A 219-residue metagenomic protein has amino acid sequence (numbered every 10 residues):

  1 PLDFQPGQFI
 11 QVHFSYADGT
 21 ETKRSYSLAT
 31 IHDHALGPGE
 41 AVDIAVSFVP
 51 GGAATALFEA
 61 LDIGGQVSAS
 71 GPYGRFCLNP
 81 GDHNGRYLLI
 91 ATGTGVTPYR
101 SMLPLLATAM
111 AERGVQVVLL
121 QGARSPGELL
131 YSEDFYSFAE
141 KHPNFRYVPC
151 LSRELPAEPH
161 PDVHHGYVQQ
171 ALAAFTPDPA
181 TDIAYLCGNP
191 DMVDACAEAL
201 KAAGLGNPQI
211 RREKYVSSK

Functional and structural regions predicted by a protein language model:
P1-G65, S152-R153: Ferredoxin-reductase
G7, G95, N189: Short, conserved phosphate/pyrophosphate- and ester-handling motifs at nucleotide-, phospho-/glycolipid
P72-D82: A short, basic/flexible loop-to-alpha-helix module at the beginning of a structural domain
P80-G85, D178-T181: Short helix-loop-beta connector
R86-I90, Y185: Conserved beta-strand elements of the Class I
P98-M110: Histidine-anchored nucleotide/phosphate-binding helix
V117-K219: Reductase modules of NAD(P)H-dependent flavoproteins
